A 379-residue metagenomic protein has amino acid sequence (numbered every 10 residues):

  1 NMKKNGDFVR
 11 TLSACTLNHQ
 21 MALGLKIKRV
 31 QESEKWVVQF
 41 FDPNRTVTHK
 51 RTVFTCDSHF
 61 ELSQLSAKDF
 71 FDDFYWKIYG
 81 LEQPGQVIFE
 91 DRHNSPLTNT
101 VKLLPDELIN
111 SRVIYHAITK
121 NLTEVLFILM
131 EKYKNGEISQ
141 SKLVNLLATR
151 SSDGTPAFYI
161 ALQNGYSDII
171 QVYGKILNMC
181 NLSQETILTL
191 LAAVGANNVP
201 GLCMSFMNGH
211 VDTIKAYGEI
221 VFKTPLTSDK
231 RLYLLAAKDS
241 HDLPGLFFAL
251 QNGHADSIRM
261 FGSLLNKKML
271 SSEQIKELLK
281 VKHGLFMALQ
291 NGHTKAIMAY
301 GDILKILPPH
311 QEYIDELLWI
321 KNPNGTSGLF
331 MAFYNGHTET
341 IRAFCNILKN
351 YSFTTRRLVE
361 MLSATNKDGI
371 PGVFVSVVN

Functional and structural regions predicted by a protein language model:
N1-N44, H49-T100: Cysteine-dependent deubiquitinase/ubiquitin-like isopeptidase catalytic cores across multiple families
D106, L147-R150, A193-V194, A237-K238 (+3 more regions): Ankyrin-repeat boundary/linker signal
N110, G154, Q184, N198 (+4 more regions): Start-of-repeat signature of ankyrin repeats
H116-A117, A161, A193, S205 (+4 more regions): Ankyrin-repeat helical register
V125, D168-V172, D212-A216, D256-M260 (+2 more regions): Conserved ankyrin/ankyrin-like repeat signature
V144-L147, L177, L190-L191, L234-L235 (+3 more regions): Ankyrin-repeat inter-repeat connecting loop/turn
